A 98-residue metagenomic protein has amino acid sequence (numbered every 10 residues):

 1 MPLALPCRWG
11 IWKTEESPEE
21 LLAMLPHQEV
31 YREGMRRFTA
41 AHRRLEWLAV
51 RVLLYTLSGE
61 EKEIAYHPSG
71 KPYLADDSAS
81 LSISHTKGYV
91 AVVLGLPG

Functional and structural regions predicted by a protein language model:
M1-G98: Core catalytic alpha/beta fold that binds nucleotide/phospho-ligands
